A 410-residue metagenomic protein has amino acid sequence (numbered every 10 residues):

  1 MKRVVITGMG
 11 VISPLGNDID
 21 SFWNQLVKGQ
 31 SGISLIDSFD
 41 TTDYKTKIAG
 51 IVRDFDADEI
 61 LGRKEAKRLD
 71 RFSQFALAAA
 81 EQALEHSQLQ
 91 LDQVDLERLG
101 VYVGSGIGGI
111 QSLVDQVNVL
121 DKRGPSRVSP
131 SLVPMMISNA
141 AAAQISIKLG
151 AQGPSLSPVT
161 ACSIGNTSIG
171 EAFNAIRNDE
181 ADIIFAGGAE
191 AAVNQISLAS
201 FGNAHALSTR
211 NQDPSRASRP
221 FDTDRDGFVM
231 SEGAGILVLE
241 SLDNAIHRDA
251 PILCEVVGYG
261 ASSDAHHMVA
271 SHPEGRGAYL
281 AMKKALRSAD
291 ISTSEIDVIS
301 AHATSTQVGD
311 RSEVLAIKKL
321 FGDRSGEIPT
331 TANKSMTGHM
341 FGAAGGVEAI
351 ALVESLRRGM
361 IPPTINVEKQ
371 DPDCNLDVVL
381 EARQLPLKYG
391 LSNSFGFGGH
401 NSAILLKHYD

Functional and structural regions predicted by a protein language model:
M1-E65, D243-E255, I350-T364, K407-D410: ACP-dependent fatty acid/polyketide chain-elongation machinery
R3-T7, Q30, S34, Q212-A289 (+1 more regions): Condensing-enzyme catalytic core mediating Claisen C-C bond formation in acyl metabolism
I6, S21, Q30-T160, A189-S200 (+1 more regions): Conserved beta-ketoacyl condensing-enzyme motif
G8, L26, A80, V101 (+10 more regions): Conserved small-residue
K45-I51, G108-S112, A191-S218, G260-L280 (+3 more regions): Active-site-adjacent elements of ketosynthase-type condensing enzymes
E59-L69, V103, R123-M135, Q152-S168 (+7 more regions): Cysteine-centered functional microenvironments
A76-Q88, S138-A141, S146-E190, F228-A250 (+2 more regions): Active-site-proximal alpha-helical scaffold in enzymes
K122-S129, G170, N174, E190-H247 (+2 more regions): Glycine-/small-residue-rich "gating" segment that lines the acyl/pantetheine channel and substrate pocket
